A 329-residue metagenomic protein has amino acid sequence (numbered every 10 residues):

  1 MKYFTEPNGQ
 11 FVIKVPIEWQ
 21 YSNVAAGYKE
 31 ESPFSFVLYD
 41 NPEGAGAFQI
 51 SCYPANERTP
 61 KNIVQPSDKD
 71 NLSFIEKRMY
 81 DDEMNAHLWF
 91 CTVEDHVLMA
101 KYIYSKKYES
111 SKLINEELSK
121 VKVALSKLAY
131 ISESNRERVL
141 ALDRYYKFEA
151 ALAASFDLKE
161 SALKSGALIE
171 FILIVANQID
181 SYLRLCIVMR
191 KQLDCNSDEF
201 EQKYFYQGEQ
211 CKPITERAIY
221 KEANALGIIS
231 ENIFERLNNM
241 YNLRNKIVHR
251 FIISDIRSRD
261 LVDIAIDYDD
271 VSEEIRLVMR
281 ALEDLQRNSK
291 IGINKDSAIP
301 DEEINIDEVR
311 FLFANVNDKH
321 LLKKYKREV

Functional and structural regions predicted by a protein language model:
M1-E30: N-terminal "mature-domain start" segment
Y21-Y108: Conserved polar/disulfide-associated segments of primarily extracytoplasmic proteins
I75-N135, R257, I264-Y268: Extended, hydrophobic interaction surfaces within ordered domains
E109, L118-L168: Charged alpha-helical initiation segments
N115-S119, V123, G227-N315, L322-E328: Charge-enriched, short contiguous segments at helix-coil
L142-E149, S165-I172, A176, E209 (+3 more regions): Amphipathic, non-membrane alpha-helical segments in soluble helical-bundle scaffolds
E160, S165-V188: Short, hydrophobic, well-ordered secondary-structure elements
V188-E235, N242-K246, S254: Flexible secondary-structure boundary motifs
